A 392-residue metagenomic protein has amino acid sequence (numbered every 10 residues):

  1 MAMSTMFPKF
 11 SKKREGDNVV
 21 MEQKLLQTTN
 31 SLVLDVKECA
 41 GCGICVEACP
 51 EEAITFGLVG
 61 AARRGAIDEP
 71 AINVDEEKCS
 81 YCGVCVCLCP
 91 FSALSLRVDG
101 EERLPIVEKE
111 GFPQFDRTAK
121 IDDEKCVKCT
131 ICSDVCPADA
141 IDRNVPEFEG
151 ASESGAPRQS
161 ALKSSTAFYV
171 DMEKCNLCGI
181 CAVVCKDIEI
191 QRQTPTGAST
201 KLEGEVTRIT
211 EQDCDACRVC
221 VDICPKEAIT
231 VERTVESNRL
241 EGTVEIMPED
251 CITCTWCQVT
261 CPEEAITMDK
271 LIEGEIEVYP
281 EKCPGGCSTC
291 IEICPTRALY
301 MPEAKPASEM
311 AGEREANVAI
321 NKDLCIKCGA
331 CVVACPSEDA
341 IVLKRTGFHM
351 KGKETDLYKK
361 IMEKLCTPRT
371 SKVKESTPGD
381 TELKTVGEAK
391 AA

Functional and structural regions predicted by a protein language model:
M1-N30, E38, A62-Y81, V86-A392: Flanking helices and flexible, charged tails adjoining ferredoxin-like Fe-S electron-transfer domains in multi-subunit
C39, G43-A48, E52-G57: Short, contiguous, helix-prone interaction/anchoring segments in small proteins
